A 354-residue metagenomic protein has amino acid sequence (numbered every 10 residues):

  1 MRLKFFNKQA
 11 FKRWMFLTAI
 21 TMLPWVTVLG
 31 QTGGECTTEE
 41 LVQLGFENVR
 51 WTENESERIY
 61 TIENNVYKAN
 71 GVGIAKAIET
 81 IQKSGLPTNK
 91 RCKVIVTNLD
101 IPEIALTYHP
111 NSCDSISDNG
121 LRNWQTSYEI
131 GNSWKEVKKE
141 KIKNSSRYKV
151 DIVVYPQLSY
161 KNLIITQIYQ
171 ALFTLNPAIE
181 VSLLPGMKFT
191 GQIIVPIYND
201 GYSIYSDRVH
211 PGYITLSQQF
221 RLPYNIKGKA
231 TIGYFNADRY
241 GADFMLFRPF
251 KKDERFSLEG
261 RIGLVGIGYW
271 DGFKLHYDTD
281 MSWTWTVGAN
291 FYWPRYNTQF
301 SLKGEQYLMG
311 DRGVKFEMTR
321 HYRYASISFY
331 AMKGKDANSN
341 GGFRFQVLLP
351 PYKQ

Functional and structural regions predicted by a protein language model:
R2-F16: Bacterial N-terminal signal peptides that target proteins for export
W14-W25: Bacterial N-terminal signal peptides
T32-G212: Outer-membrane beta-barrel initiation region
G33, V96-K138, P294-G310, H321-Q354: Flexible, glycine-rich linker and terminal segments associated with outer-membrane beta-barrel/transport systems
T61-N64, I152-I164, F189-I197, P223-F235 (+4 more regions): Transmembrane beta-strand segments that form the barrel wall of outer-membrane beta-barrel proteins
L175-V181, L216-F220, F244-R248, V287-F291 (+2 more regions): Residues on the lipid-exposed face of transmembrane beta-strands in outer-membrane beta-barrel proteins
E180-G186, R221-N225, K251-R255, P294-Y296 (+2 more regions): Outer-membrane beta-barrel channels and translocator barrels
I197-S206, D238-Y240, E259-Y292, S301-K315 (+2 more regions): Outer-membrane beta-barrel translocator/channel fold
